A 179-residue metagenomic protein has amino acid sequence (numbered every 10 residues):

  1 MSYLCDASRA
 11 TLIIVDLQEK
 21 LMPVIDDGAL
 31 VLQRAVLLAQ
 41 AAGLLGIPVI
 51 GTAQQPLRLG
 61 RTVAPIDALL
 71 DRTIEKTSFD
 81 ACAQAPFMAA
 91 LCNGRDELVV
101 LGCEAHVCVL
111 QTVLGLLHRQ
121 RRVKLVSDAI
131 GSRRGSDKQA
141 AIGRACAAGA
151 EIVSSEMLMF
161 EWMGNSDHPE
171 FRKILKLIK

Functional and structural regions predicted by a protein language model:
S2-T11, L45, L57-K179: Active-site-adjacent betaalpha module
A7-A10, I25-P56: A short alpha/beta connector and helix-capping loop motif
T11-L17: N-terminal nucleotide-binding beta1-loop-alpha1 segment
V15, T52, S155: Replace "coordinates the UDP/GDP/TDP-sugar" with "coordinates nucleotide-activated sugar donors
L17, Q54, D128: Active-site loop/turn elements of alpha/beta-hydrolase fold enzymes, especially the short glycine-/histidine-rich
E19-P23: Short acidic, Gly/Ser-rich segments with clustered Asp/Glu that frequently serve as metal-coordination loops in enzyme
